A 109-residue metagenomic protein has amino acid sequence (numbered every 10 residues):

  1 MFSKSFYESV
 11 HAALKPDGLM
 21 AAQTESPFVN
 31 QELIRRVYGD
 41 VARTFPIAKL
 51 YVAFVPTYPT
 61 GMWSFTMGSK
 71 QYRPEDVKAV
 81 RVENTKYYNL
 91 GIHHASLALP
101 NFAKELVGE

Functional and structural regions predicted by a protein language model:
M1, S5, E32-R36, W63: Generic recognition of short, well-ordered alpha-helical segments
F2-P16, Y38, A42: A short glycine-rich, Lys/Arg-flanked "PGG" loop and its adjoining helix->strand segment in the class I
D17-T24: Conserved beta-strand signature within the Rossmann-like core of class I S-adenosyl-L-methionine
E25-N30, P56-T57: Short "lid" loop at the C-terminus of a central beta-strand within the Rossmann-like core of SAM-dependent
E32-F45, E75: Short alpha-helix
G39, T60-E109: SAM/dcSAM-binding transferase cores
F45-P56: Conserved S-adenosyl-L-methionine
